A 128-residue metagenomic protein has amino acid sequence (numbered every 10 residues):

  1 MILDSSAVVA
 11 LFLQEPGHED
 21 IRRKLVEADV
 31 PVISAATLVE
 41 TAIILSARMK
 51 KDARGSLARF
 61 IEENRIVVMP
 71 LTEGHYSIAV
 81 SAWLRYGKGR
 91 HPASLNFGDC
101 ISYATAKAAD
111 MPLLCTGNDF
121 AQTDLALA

Functional and structural regions predicted by a protein language model:
M1-I33, S46-R59: Short, well-structured N-terminal submotif of metal-dependent ribonuclease cores
V9, V39, A121: Nucleotide phosphate-binding site architecture
H18, L38, R54, Y76-A79: A general structural signal for well-ordered alpha-helical segments in protein cores
D20-R23, R59-E62, W83-G89: Glycine/charged-rich beta-loop-alpha catalytic/anionic-binding loops adjacent to active sites
V32, V67-M69, A128: General small-molecule cofactor/ligand-binding pocket signal
V67-P112: Active-site neighborhoods of divalent-metal-dependent phosphate/nucleic-acid chemistry enzymes
Y103-A128: Acidic, PIN/NYN-like endoribonuclease modules and their adjacent C-terminal/linker elements
